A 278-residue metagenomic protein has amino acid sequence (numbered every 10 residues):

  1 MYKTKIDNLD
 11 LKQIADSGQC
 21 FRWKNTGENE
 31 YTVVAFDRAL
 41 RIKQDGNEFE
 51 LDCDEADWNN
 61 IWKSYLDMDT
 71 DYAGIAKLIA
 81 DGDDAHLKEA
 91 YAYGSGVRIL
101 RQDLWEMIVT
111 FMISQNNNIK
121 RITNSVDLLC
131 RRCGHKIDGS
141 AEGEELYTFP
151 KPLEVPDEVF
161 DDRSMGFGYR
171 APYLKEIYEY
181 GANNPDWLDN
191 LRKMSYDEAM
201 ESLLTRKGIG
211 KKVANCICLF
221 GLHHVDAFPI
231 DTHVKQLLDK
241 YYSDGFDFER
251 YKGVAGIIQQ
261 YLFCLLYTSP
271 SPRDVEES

Functional and structural regions predicted by a protein language model:
M1-S269: HhH-family (HhH-GPD) DNA N-glycosylase catalytic core used in base-excision repair
Y267-S278: Single conserved hydrophobic/aromatic residue that forms the stacking wall/gate of nucleotide- or nucleobase-binding
